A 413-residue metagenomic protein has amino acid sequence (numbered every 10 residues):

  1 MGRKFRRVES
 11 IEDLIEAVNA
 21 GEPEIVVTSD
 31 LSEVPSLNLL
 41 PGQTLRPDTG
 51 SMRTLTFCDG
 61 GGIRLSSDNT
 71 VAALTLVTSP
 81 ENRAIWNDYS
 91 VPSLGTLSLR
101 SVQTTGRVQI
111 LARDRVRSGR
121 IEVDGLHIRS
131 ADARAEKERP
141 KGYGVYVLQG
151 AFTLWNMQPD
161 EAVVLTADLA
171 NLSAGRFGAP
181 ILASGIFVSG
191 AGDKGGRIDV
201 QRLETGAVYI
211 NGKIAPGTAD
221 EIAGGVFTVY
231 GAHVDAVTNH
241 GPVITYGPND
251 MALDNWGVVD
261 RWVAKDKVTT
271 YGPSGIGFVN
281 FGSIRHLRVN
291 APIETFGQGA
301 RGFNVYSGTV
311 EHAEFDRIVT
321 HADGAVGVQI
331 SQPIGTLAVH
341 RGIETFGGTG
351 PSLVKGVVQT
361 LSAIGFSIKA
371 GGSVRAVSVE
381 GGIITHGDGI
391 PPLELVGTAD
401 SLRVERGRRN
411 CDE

Functional and structural regions predicted by a protein language model:
M1-T28, S32: Acidic Gly/Asp/Thr-rich repetitive segments characteristic of extracellular carbohydrate-active and adhesion proteins
N19-A20, S32-R46, R53-L97, G106-R117 (+1 more regions): Extracellular beta-strand-rich solenoid/capping regions of secreted or surface-exposed proteins that bind or remodel
G50-C58, A72-R83, S98-R107, D124-F152 (+9 more regions): Beta-strand-rich solenoid/repeat architectures in extracellular/passenger domains of polysaccharide-targeting enzymes
I63, R115-S118, V123, L253 (+2 more regions): Sequence/structural signature of small/polar-enriched beta-strand/turn repeats that build beta-strand-rich repeat
